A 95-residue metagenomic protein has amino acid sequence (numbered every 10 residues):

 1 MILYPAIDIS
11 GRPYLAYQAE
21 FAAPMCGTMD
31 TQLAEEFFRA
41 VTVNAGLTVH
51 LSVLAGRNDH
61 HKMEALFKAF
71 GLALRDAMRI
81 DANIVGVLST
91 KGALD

Functional and structural regions predicted by a protein language model:
M1-D95: Structural preference for solvent-exposed beta-strand-turn elements and adjacent flexible terminal/loop segments within
